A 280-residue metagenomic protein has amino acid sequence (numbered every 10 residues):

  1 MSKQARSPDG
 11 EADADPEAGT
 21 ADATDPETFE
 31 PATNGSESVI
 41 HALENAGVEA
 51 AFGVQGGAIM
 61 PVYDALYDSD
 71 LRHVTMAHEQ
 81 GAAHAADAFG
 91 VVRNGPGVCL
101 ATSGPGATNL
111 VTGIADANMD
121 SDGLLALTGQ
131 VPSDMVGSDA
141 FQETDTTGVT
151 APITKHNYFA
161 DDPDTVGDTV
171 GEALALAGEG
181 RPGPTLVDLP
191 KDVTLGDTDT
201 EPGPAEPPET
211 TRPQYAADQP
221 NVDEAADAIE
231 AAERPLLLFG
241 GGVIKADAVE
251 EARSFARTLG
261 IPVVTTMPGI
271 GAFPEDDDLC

Functional and structural regions predicted by a protein language model:
S2-C280: N-terminal alpha/beta PP-like core and its mobile active-site loop of ThDP/TPP-dependent enzymes
